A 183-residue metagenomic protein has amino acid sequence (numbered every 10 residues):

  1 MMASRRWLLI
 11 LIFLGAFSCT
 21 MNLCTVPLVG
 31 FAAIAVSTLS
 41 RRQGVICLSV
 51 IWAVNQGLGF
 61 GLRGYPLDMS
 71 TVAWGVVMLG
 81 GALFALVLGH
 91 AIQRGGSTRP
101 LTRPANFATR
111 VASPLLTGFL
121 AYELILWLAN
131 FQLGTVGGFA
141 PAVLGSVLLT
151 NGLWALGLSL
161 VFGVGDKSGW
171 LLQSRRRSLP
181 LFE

Functional and structural regions predicted by a protein language model:
M1-L39, Q43-I46: Hydrophobic transmembrane alpha-helices
R5-I10, V45-S49, G75-L79, A108 (+1 more regions): Hydrophobic alpha-helical transmembrane segments
L8, F13, F31, G61 (+2 more regions): Membrane-proximal envelope and lipid/glycan-remodeling enzymes
F13, A53, G57, L83-F84 (+3 more regions): Generic alpha-helical transmembrane segments of integral inner-membrane proteins, especially permease/transport modules
S18-C24, V50-V87, A91: Interfacial aromatic-anchored transmembrane helix boundaries in multi-pass membrane proteins
A32, P66-V76, T135-V147: Non-cytosolic membrane-interface motifs at loop->transmembrane helix junctions
R41, G61-L62, R176: Short amphipathic alpha-helical patches
A91-E183: Membrane-embedded alpha-helical hairpins and interfacial helices in multi-pass inner-membrane proteins
